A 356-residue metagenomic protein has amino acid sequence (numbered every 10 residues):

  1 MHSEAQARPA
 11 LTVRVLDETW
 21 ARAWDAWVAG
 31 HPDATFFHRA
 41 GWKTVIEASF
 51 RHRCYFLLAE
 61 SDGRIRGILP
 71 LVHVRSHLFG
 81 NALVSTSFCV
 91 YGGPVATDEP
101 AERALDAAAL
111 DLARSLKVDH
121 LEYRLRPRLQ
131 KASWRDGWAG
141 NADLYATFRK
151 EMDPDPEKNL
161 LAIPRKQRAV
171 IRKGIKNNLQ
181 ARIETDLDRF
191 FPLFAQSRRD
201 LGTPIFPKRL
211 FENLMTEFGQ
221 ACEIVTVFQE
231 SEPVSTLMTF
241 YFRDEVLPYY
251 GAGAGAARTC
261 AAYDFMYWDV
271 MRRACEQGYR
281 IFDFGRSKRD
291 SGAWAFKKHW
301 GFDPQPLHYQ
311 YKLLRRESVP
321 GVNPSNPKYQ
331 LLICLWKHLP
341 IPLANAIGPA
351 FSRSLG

Functional and structural regions predicted by a protein language model:
H2-R8, H73, S133-K158, R280-G356: Active-site/acyl-donor-binding loops of N-acyltransferases
A10-D62, L69-F79, L125-T259: A conserved beta-strand-loop-helix scaffold within acyl/acetyltransferase catalytic domains
L57-L69, H73-V74, L78, C89 (+2 more regions): Aromatic (often tryptophan-rich) hydrophobic motifs at membrane interfaces
A82-V90: Residues forming anionic-ligand binding surfaces in small-molecule and nucleic-acid pockets of primarily soluble enzymes
T86, L161-V170, N323-Q330: Short intrinsically disordered coil segments
P94: Active-site phosphate/ATP/adenylate-binding loop shared across adenylate-forming ligases
P100-L144: Non-catalytic accessory segments adjacent to catalytic cores
